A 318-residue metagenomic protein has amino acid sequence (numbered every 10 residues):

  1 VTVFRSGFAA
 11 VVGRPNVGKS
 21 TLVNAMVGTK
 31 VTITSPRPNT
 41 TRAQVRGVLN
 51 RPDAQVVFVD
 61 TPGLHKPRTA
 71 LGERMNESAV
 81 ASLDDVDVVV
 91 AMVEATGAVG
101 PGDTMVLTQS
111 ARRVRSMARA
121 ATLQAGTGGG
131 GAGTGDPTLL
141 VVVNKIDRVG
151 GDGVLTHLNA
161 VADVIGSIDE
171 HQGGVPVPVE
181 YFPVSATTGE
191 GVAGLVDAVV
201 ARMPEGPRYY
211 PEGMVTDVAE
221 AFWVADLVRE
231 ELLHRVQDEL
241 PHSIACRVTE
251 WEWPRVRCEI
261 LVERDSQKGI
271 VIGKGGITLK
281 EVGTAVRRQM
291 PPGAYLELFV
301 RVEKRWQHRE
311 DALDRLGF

Functional and structural regions predicted by a protein language model:
V1-E73, E77, A81-L83: Conserved G1/Walker A P-loop phosphate-binding module
G18, G191, T278: Conserved glycine(s) of the Walker
T29, V48-P52, S82-V89, R113 (+6 more regions): Conserved, well-folded catalytic cores of nucleic-acid-processing and energy-transducing macromolecular machines
F58, A91, V141-V143, C258 (+1 more regions): Structural beta-sheet core signal
D84-V106, D136-V154: Conserved Switch II/interswitch segment of TRAFAC-class P-loop GTPases
R112-G135, G166-V177: Intrinsically disordered, low-complexity terminal tails and inter-domain linkers enriched for S/T/G/P/D/E
T138, D147-V215: Canonical P-loop GTPase G-domain recognition
V218-F318: P-loop NTP-binding site
